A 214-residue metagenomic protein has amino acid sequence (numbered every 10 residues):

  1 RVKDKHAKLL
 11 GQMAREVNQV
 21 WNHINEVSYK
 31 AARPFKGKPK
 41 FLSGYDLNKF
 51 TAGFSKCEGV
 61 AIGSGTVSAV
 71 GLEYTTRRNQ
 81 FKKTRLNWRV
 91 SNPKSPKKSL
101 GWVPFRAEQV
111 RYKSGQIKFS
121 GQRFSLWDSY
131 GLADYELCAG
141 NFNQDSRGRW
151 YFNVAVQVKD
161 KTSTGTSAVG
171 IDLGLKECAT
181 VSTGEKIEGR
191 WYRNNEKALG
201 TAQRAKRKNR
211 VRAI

Functional and structural regions predicted by a protein language model:
R1-I214: Nucleic-acid substrate recognition interfaces
